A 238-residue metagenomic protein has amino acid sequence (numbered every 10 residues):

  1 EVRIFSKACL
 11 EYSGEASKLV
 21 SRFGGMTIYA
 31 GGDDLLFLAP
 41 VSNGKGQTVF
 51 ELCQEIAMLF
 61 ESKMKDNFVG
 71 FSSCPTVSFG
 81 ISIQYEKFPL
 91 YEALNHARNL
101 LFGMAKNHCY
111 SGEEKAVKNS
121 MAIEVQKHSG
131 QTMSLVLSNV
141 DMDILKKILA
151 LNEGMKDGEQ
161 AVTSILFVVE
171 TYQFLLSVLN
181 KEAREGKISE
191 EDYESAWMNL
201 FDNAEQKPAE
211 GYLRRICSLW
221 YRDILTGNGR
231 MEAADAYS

Functional and structural regions predicted by a protein language model:
E1-D33, F37-S238: Charged, helix-rich terminal subdomains or tails
